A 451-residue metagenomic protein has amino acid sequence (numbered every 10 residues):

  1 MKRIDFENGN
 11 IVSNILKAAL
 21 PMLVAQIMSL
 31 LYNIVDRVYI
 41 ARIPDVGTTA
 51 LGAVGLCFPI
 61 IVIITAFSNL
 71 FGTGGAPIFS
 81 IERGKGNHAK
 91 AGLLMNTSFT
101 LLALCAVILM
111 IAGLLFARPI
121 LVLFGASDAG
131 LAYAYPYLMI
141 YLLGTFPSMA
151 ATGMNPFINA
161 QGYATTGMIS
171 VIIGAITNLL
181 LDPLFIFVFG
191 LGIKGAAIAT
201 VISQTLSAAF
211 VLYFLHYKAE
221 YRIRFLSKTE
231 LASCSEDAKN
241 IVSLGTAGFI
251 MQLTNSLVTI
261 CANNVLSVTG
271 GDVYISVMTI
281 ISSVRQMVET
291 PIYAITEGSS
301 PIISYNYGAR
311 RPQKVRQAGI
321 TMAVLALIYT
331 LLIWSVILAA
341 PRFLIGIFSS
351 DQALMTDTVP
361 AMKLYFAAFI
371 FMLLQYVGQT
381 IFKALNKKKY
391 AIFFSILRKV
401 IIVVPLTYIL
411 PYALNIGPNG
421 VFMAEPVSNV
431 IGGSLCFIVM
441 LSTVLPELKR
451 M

Functional and structural regions predicted by a protein language model:
M1-A19, F79-G144, V188-G245, I303-A368 (+1 more regions): Short alpha-helical transmembrane segments in multi-pass integral membrane proteins
F6-V46, P59-G74, I78, A103-M110 (+5 more regions): N-terminal transmembrane alpha-helices
K17-D36, I140, G174, S203-S207 (+4 more regions): Transmembrane helical elements of multi-pass membrane transporters/channels
A25, S29, N33-I40, T65-G72 (+18 more regions): Alpha-helical transmembrane segments and their lipid-water interface positions in multi-pass membrane proteins
I27, L31-L51, L121-D128, L184-L191 (+5 more regions): Helix-terminus/linker motif at the lipid-water interface of multi-pass membrane proteins
T48-P59, A134, L138, A197 (+3 more regions): Small-residue hotspots at the loop-to-helix junctions and early N-terminal turns of transmembrane alpha-helices
L51-I111, S148-G167, N263, I275-S335 (+2 more regions): Small-residue-rich hydrophobic transmembrane alpha-helices
N69-G72, Y141-N159, G167-A175, A196-V211 (+4 more regions): Short runs within selected transmembrane alpha-helices of multi-pass transporters and secretion channels
